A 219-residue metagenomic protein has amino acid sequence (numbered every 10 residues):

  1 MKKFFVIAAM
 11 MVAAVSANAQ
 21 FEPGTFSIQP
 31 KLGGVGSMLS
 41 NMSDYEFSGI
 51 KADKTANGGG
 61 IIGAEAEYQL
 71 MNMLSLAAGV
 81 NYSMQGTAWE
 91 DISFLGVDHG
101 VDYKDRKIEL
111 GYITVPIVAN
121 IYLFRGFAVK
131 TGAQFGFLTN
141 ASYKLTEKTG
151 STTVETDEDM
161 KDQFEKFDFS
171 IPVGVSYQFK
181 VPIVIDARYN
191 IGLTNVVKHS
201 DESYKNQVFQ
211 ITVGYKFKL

Functional and structural regions predicted by a protein language model:
M1-G24, L219: Cleavable N-terminal export/targeting peptides
K3-F4, F26-G36, L76-S83: Face-selective signature of the C-terminal outer-membrane beta-barrel domain
Q20-Q69, F127, G192, K216-L219: Short glycine/proline- and aromatic-enriched beta-strand/turn motifs that initiate or cap beta-hairpins
P23-T25, Q69-M73, F124-G126, K180-P182 (+1 more regions): Strand-connecting loop/turn motifs
P30-G34, G60-Y68, V80-Y82, V115-L123 (+4 more regions): Residues on the lipid-exposed face of transmembrane beta-strands in outer-membrane beta-barrel proteins
M38-N57, M84-G111, L138-D168, P172 (+1 more regions): Extracellular/periplasm-exposed beta-strand and loop segments of Gram-negative cell-envelope proteins, dominated by
L74-L76, F127-V129, V181-A187, L219: Repeated loop/turn-to-beta-strand initiation elements of outer-membrane beta-barrel proteins
V184-K216: C-terminal/domain-terminus segments
